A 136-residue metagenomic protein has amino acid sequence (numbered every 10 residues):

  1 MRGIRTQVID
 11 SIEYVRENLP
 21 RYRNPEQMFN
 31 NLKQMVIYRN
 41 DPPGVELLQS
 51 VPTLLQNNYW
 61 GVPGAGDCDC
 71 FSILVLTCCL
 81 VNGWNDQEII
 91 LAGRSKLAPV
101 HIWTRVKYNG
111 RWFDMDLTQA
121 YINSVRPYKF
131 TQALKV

Functional and structural regions predicted by a protein language model:
M1-V136: A structural boundary/capping signal
